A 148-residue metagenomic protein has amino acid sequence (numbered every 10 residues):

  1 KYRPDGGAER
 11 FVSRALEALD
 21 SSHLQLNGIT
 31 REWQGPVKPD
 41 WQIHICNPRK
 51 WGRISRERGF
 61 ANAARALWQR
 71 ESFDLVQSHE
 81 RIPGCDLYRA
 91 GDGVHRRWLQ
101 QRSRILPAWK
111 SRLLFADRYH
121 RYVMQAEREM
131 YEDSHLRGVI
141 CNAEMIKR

Functional and structural regions predicted by a protein language model:
K1-D5, A18-S55: N-terminal strand-loop element at the rim of the active site of nucleotide-sugar-dependent glycosyltransferases
G7-A15: Conserved alpha-helical elements of sugar-nucleotide-dependent glycosyltransferases
A8, I29-R31, S78-H79, V123 (+1 more regions): Replace "coordinates the UDP/GDP/TDP-sugar" with "coordinates nucleotide-activated sugar donors
Q25-N27, D86, R137-G138: Residues at the starts of beta-strands that form the adenosine-phosphate
Q34, P83, M145-K147: Alpha-helix capping/helix-boundary segments
K50-V76, C85, H120-E129: An amphipathic, basic-hydrophobic alpha-helix
S78-I82, A90-D92: Short His-centered aromatic/hydrophobic patch
A116-N142: Membrane-proximal helix-turn-helix segments that form the acceptor-binding/catalytic region of lipid-linked
